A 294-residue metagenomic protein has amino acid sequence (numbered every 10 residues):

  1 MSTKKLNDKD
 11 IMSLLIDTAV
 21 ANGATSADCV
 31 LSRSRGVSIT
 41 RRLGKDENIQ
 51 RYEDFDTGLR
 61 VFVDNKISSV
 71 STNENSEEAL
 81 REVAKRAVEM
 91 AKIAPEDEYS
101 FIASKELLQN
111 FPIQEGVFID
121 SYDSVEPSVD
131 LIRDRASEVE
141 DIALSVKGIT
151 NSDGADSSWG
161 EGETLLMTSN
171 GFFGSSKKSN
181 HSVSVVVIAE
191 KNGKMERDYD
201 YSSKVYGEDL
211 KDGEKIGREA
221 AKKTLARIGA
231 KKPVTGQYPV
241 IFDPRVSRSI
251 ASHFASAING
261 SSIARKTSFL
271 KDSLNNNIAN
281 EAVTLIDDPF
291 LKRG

Functional and structural regions predicted by a protein language model:
M1-G294: Active-site bordering "gate/hinge" segments that shape substrate access to catalytic or cofactor-binding pockets
